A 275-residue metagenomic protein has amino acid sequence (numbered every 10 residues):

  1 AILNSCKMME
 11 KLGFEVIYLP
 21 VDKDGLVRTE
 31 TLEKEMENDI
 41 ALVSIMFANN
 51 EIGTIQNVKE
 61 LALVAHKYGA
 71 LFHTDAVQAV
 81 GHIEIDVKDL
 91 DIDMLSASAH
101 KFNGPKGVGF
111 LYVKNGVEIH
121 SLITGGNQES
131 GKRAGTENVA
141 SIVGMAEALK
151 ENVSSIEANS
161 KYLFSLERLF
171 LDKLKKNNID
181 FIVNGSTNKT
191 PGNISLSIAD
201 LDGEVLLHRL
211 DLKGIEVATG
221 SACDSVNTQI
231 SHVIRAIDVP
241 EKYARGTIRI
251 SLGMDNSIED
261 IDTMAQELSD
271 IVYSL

Functional and structural regions predicted by a protein language model:
A1-L275: Pyridoxal 5′-phosphate
